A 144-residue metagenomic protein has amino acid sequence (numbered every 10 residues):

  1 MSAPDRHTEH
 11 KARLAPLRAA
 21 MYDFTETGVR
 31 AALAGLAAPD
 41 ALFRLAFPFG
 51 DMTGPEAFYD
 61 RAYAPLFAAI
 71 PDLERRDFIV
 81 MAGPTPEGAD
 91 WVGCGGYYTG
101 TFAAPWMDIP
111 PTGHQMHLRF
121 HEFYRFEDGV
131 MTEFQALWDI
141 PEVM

Functional and structural regions predicted by a protein language model:
M1-M144: C-terminal and inter-domain tail/linker signature
